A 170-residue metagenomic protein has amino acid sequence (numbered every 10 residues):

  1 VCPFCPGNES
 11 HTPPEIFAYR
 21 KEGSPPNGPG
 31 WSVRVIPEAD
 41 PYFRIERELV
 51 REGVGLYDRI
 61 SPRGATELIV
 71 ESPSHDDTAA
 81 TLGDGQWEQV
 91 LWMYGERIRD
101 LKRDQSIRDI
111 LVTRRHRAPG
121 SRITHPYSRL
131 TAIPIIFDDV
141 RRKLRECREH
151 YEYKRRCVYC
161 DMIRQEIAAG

Functional and structural regions predicted by a protein language model:
V1-H125, T131-G170: Active-site microenvironments that recognize anionic phosphate/pyrophosphate groups
